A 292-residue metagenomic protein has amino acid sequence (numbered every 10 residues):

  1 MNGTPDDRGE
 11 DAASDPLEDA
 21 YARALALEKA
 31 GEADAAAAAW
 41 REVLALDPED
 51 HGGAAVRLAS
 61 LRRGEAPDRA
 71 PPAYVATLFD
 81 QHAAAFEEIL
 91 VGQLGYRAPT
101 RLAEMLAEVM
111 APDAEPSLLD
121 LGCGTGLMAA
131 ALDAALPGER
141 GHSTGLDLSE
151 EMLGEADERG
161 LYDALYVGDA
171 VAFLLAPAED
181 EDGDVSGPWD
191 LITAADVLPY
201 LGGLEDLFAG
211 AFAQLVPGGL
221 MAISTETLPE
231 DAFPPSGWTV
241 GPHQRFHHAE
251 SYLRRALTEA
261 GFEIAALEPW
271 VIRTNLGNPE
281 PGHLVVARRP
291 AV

Functional and structural regions predicted by a protein language model:
N2, A12-T77: N-terminal auxiliary segments of SAM/dcSAM-dependent transferases
Y96-A114: Conserved alpha-helix/loop element of class I SAM-dependent methyltransferases that forms part of the SAM/SAH-binding
S117-L119, G124-A176: Class I SAM-dependent methyltransferase SAM/SAH-binding core
T193: A conserved beta-strand element that flanks and buttresses the S-adenosyl-L-methionine
E205-P217: A short glycine-rich, Lys/Arg-flanked "PGG" loop and its adjoining helix->strand segment in the class I
I223-F246: Short, glycine-/aromatic-enriched active-site segment of Class I SAM-dependent methyltransferases
R245-G261, L267: Short alpha-helix
R273-V292: Core SAM-dependent methyltransferase catalytic element
